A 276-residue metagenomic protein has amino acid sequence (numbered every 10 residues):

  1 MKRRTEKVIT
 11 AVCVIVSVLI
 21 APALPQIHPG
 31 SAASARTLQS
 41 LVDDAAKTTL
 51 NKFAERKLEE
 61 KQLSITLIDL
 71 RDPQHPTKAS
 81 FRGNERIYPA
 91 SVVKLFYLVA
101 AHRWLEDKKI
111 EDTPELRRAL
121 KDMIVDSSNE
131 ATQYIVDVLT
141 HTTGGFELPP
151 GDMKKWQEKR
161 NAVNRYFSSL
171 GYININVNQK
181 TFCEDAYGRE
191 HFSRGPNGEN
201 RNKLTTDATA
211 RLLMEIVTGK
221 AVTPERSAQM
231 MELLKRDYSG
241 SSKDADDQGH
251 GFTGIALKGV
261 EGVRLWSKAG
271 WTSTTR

Functional and structural regions predicted by a protein language model:
K2-V12: Bacterial N-terminal signal peptides that target proteins for export
A11-P22: Bacterial N-terminal signal peptides
I27-E85: Beta-lactamase-like hydrolase cores
S34-T48, E60, E115-P196, N202-A208: Active-site-adjacent helix/loop patches that line small-molecule binding or acyl-intermediate pockets
Y88-I110, M123: Active-site SXXK
R103-K121, T132, T223-A228: Short, well-structured active-site flanking segments
N200-Y238, R276: Active-site-proximal alpha-helical segments within enzyme catalytic domains
D246-R276: Short, Gly/Ser/Thr-enriched beta-strand-loop segments that form substrate-interacting elements of hydrolase/peptidase
